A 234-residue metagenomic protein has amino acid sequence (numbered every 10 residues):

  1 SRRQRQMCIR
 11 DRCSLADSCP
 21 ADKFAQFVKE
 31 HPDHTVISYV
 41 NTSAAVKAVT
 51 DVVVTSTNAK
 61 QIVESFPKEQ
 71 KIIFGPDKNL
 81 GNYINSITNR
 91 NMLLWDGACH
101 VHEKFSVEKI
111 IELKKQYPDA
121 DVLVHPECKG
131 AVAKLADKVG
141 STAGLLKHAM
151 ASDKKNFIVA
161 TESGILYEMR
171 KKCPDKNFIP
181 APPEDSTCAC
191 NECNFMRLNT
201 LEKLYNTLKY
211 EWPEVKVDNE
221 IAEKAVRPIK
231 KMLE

Functional and structural regions predicted by a protein language model:
S1-I9: Single conserved hydrophobic/aromatic residue that forms the stacking wall/gate of nucleotide- or nucleobase-binding
Q6, V36-V40, A45-A48, V52-S56 (+6 more regions): General beta-strand structural signal in soluble alpha/beta enzymes
M7, P20-D33, V40: Short, charged beta->alpha transition segments
C13-P20, Q61-K68, Y83, V101-K109 (+5 more regions): Short, charged, surface-exposed secondary-structure boundary motifs
A16-Q26, A45-P67, F74-L80, L94 (+2 more regions): Active-site glycine-rich loop that binds ribose-phosphate moieties when present
W95-I158: Active-site rim loops that border cofactor/substrate pockets in soluble metabolic enzymes
V101, G144, S152-K154, T161-Y167 (+1 more regions): C-terminal functional extensions of proteins
